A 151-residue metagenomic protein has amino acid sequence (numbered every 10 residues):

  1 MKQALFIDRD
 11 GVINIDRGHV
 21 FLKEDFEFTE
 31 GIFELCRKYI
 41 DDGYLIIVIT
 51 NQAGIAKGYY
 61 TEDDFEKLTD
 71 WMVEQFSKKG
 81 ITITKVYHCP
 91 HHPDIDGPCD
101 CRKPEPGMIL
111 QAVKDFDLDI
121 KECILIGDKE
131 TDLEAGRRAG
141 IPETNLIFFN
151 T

Functional and structural regions predicted by a protein language model:
M1-I47: Active-site neighborhood of HAD-like aspartate-dependent phosphohydrolases
Q3, D63, K67-T84, H92-L125 (+1 more regions): Asp-based, Mg2+/Mn2+-dependent phosphohydrolase catalytic module
I7, N14, G54, C123 (+1 more regions): Short glycine- and Lys/Arg-enriched binding-loop motifs that mark or flank ligand-binding interfaces
I7-R9, T50, I126-D128: Active-site flanking residues adjacent to catalytic metal/cofactor-binding acidic residues
D10, Q52-A53, E105: Anionic group-transfer/hydrolysis microenvironments
I13-E30, I55-D64, K79-I81, H91-D100: Metal-dependent phosphoesterase signature
H19, F26, I32-E34, T61 (+3 more regions): A generic structural micro-environment signature that highlights single residues at secondary-structure boundaries
I32, C36-M72, T82-H92, G136: Substrate-recognition element of Asp-dependent hydrolases with the DxDx(T/V) motif
